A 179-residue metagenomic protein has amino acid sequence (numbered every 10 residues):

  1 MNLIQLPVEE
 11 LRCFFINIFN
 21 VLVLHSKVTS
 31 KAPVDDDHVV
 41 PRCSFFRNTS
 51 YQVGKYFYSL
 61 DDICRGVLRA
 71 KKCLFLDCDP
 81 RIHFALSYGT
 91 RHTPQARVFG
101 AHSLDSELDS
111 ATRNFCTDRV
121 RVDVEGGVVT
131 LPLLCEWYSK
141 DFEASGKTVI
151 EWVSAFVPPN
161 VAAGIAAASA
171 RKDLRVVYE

Functional and structural regions predicted by a protein language model:
M1-E179: Interaction/scaffold regions that mediate signaling and macromolecular assembly across diverse proteins
